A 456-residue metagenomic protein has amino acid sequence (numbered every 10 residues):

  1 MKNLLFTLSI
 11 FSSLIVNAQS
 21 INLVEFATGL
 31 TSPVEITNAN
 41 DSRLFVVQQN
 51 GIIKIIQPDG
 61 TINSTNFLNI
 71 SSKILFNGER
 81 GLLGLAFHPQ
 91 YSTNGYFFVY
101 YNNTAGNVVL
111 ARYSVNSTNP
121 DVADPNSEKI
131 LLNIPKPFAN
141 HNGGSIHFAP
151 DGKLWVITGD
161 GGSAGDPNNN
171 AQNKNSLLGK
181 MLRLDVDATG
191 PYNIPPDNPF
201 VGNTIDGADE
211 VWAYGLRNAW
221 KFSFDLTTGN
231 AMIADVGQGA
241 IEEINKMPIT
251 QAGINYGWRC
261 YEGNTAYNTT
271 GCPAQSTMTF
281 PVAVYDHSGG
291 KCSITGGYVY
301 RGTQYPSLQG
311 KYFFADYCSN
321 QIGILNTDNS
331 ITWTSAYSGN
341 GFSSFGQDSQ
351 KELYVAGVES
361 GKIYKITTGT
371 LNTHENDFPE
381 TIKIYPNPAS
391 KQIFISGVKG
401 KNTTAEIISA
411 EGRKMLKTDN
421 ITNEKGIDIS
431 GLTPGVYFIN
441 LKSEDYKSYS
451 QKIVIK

Functional and structural regions predicted by a protein language model:
M1-I21, T373: Bacterial Sec-dependent N-terminal signal peptides
Q19-G165, K221-F224, G229-G237, I241 (+3 more regions): Acidic, Gly/Ser/Thr-rich repeat motifs that build Ca2+-stabilized beta-propeller blades
L75, R80-L82, Q90, D160-T332 (+1 more regions): Beta-propeller domain segments
N103, D235, F314-D316, Y337 (+3 more regions): Non-cytosolic beta-sheet module surface loops
I331-S349: Conserved blade-ending motifs and adjacent loop-strand segments that build the rim/top face of beta-propeller domains
S343-T370: Blade-level signature of beta-propeller repeat domains, shared across WD40, Kelch, NHL, RCC1 and BNR/Asp-box propellers
N376-K456: C-terminal outer-membrane/trafficking sorting elements
